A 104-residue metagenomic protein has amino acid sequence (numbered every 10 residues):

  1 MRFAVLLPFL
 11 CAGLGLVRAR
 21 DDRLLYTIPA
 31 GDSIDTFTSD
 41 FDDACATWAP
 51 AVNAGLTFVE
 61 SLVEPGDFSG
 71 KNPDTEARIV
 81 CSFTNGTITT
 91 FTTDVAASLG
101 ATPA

Functional and structural regions predicted by a protein language model:
M1-D21: Fungal secretory targeting signals
F9, V17, D35, S69-K71: Generic marker of residues within folded, mature protein domains
C11-G13, P29, F68, S98: Intrinsically disordered, low-complexity segments enriched in small/polar residues
L16-F58: Secreted, propeptide-processed cysteine-rich mini-domains
W48-A104: Extracellular juxtamembrane "stalk/stem" segments on the ectodomain side of transmembrane proteins
